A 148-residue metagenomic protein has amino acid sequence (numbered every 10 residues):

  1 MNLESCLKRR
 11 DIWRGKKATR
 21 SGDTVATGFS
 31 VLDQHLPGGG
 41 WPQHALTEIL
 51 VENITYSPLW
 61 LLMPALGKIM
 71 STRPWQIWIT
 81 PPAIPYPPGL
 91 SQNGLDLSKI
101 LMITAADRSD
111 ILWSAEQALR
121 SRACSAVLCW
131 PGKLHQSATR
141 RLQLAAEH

Functional and structural regions predicted by a protein language model:
M1-W78, P88, Q92-S98: Detector for small/aliphatic-rich hydrophobic stretches
L59-W60, L112, T139-R140: Conserved strand-to-helix beginnings and helix N-cap segments that scaffold or border functional pockets
K68, A118, A145: Hydrophobic/aromatic ligand-binding patch that stacks against planar heteroaromatic rings of cofactors or nucleotides
W75-L134: Long, charge-dense
L134-H148: Conserved P-loop NTPase nucleotide-binding/switch module
